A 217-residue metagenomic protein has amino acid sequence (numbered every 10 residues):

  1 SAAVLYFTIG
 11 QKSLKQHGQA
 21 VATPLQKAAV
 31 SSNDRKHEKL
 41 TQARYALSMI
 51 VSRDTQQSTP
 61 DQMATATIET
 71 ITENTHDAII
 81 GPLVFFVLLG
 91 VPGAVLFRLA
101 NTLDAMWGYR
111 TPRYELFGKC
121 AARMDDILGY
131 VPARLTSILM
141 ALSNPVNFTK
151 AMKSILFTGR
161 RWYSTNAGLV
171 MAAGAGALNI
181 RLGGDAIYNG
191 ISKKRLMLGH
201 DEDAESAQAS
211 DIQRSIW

Functional and structural regions predicted by a protein language model:
S1-V95, G108-W217: Hydrophobic alpha-helical transmembrane segments
L99, L103, W107: Active-site His/Glu-centered metal-binding helix of metallohydrolases
